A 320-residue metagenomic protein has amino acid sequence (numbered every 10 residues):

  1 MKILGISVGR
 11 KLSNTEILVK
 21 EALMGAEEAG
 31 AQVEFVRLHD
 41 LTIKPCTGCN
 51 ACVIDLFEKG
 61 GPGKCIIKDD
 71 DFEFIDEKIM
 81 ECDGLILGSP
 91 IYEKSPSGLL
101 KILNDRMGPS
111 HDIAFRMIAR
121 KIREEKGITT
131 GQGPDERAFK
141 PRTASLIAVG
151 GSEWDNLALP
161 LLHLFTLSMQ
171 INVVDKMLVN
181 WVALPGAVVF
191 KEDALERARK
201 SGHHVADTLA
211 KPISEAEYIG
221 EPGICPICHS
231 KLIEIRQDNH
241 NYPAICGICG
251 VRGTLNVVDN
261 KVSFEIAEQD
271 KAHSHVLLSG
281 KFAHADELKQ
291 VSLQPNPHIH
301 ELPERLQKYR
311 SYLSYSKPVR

Functional and structural regions predicted by a protein language model:
M1-N104, G108-P109, A206, A210-R320: N-terminal beta1-alpha1-beta2 submodule of the flavodoxin-like/Rossmannoid cofactor-binding fold
Q32-F35, I171-N180: Short beta-strand elements in bilobed, periplasmic/extracellular small-molecule ligand-binding domains
G63-T166: Helix-loop-strand module that forms the ligand-binding subsite of alpha/beta enzymes
A114-M117, N172-K176, E215: Short, structured loop/turn "capping" segments at alpha-beta junctions
F139-R142, Q170-N172, G220: Short gly/pro-enriched beta-turn/loop segments at secondary-structure junctions
P160, L164-V174, R199-H204: Oxidoreductase and adenylate-handling cofactor-binding alpha/beta cores
A183-G186: A short acidic, helix-capping loop that chelates divalent metal ions and anchors anionic groups
E192-I213: Two-component system phosphotransfer/interaction surface
